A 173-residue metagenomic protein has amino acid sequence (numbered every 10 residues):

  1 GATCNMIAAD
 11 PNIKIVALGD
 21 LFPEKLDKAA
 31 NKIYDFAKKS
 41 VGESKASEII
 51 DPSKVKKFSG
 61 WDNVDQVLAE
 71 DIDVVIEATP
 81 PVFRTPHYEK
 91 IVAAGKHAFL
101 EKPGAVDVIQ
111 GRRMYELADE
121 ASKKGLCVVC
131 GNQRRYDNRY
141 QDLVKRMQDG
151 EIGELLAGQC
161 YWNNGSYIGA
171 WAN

Functional and structural regions predicted by a protein language model:
G1-H97, I109-C127: N-terminal glycine-/serine-/threonine-rich beta1-alpha1-beta2 phosphate-ribose binding loop of Rossmann-like
F83, A105-V106, R135-Y136: Glycine-/small-residue-rich active-site loops that bind phosphorylated ligands and cofactors
K102: Short basic (Lys/Arg) and small-residue
K123-C130, R134-N173: Predominantly a Rossmann-like dinucleotide-binding segment in NAD(P)-dependent oxidoreductases
